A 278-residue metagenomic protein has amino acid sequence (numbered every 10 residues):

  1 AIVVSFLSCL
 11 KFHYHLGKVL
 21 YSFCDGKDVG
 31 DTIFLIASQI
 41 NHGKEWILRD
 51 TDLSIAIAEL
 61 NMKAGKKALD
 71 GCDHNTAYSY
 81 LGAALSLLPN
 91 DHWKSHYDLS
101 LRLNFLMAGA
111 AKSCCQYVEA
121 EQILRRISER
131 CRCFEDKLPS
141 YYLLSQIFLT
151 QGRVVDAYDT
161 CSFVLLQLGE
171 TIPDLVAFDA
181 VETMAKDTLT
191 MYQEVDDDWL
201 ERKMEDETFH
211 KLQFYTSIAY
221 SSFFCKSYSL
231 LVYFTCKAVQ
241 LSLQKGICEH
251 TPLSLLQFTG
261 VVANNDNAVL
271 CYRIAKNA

Functional and structural regions predicted by a protein language model:
A1-S79, A83-D91, T160, Q167 (+1 more regions): Short secondary-structure boundary elements
V4, I40, I47, A68 (+7 more regions): Residue at a conserved register position within TPR or TPR-like alpha-solenoid repeats
L10, I33, S54, G71-H74 (+5 more regions): TPR-repeat structural position
H13, I33-I40, S54-N61, G65 (+8 more regions): TPR repeat positional signature
Y14, A58, Y78, L85 (+6 more regions): Tetratricopeptide repeat
C24-V29, K44-D52, L87-L99, E129-R132 (+3 more regions): Flexible helix-coil transition and linker loops at the boundaries of alpha-helical arrays
S38-E59, L149-Y233, N264-L270: Amphipathic helix-loop-helix modules that constitute alpha-helical solenoid scaffolds
A219-A278: Extended non-membrane alpha-helical scaffolds
